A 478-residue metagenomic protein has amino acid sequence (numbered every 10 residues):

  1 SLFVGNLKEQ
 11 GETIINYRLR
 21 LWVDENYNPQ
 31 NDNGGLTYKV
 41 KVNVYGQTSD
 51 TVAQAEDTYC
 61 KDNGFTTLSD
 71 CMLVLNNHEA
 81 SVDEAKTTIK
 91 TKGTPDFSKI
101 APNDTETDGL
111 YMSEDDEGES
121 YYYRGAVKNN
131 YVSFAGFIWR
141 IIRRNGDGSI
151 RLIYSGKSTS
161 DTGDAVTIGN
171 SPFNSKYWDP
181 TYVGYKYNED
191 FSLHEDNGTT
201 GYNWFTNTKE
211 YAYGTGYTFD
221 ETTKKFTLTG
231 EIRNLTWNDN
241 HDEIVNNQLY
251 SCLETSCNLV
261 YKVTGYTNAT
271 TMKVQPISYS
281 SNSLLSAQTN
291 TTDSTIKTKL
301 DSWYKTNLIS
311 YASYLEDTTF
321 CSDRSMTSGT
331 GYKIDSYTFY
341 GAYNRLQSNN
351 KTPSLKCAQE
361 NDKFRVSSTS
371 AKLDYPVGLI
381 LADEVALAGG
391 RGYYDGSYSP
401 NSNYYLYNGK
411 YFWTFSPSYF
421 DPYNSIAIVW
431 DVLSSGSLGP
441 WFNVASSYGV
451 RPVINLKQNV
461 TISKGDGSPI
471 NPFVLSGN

Functional and structural regions predicted by a protein language model:
S1-L2, L249: Accessible peptide chain termini
L2-G64: C-terminal, structured domain-capping segment
N63-N478: Collagenous Gly-X-Y triple-helix signature in extracellular proteins
